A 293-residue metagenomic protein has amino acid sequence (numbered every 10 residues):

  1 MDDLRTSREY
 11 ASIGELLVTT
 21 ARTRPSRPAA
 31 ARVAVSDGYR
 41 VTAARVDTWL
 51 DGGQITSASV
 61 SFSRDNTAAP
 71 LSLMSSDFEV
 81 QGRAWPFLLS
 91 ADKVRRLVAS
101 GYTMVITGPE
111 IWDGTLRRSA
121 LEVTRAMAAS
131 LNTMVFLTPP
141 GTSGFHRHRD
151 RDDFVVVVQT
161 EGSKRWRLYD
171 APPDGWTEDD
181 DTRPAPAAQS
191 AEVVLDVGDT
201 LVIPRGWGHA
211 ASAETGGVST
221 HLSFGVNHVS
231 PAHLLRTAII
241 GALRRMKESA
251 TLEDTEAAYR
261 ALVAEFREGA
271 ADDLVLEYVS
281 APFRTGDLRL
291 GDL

Functional and structural regions predicted by a protein language model:
M1-E15, R22-R27, T182-V194, A210-L293: Fe(II)/2-oxoglutarate
M1-F62, N66-A69: An N-terminal JmjN-like helical accessory module and its immediate linker preceding a catalytic domain
F78-L137: Hydrophobic alpha-helical hairpins/lids featuring a short glycine-rich hinge
F136-P140, R151-P172: Short, conserved beta-strand element in jelly-roll/cupin
F145, F154-V155, A191: Short, conserved secondary-structure segments in the cores of folded domains
T160, V193-S212: Conserved metal-binding segment of the jelly-roll/cupin
S163-V197: A short beta-strand-loop-beta hairpin characteristic of the jelly-roll/cupin
